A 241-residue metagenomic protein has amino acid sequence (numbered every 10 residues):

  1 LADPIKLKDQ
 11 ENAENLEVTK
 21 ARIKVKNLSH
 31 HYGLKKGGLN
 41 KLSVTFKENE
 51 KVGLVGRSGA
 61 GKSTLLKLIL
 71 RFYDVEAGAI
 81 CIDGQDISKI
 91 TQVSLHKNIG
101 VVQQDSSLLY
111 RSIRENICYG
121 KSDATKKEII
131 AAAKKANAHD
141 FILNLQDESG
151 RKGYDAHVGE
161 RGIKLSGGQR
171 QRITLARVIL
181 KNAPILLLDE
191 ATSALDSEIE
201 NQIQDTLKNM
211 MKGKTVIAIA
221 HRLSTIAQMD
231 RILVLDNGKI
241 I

Functional and structural regions predicted by a protein language model:
L1-N12: Transmembrane helical bundles of ABC transporter permease domains
L7, L16-I241: ABC-type nucleotide-binding domain
